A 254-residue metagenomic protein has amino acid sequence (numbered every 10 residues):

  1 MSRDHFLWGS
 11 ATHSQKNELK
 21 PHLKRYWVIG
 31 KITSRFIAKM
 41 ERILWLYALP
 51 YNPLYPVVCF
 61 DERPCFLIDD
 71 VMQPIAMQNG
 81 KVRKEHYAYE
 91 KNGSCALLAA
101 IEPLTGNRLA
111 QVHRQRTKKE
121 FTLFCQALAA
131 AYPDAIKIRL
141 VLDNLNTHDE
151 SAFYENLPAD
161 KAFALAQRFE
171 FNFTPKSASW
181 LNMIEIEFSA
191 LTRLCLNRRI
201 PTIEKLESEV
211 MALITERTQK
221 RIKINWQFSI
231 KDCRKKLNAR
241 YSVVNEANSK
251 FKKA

Functional and structural regions predicted by a protein language model:
M1-E90, N248-A254: Charge-mixed, compositionally biased segments that are often intrinsically disordered regulatory tracts
K31-I32, K205-E216, K220-A254: C-terminal domain-tail junction helix/linker
L54-Y55, A135-K137, I222: Short coil/turn segments at beta-strand junctions that form active-site/ligand-binding loops
F60-E62, P103, N144, K176: Residues immediately flanking
Q78-I136: Electropositive, glycine- and tryptophan-enriched low-complexity nucleic-acid-binding patches
R108, I184-I203, E216-K220: Active-site proximal helix-loop segment of RNase H-like, two-metal nucleases, encompassing DDE(D)
I136-D149: Acidic/histidine-rich, metal-coordinating catalytic segments
D143-N144, F171-R193, E204: RNase H-like two-metal-ion nuclease catalytic core shared by retroviral integrases and related mobile-element nucleases
